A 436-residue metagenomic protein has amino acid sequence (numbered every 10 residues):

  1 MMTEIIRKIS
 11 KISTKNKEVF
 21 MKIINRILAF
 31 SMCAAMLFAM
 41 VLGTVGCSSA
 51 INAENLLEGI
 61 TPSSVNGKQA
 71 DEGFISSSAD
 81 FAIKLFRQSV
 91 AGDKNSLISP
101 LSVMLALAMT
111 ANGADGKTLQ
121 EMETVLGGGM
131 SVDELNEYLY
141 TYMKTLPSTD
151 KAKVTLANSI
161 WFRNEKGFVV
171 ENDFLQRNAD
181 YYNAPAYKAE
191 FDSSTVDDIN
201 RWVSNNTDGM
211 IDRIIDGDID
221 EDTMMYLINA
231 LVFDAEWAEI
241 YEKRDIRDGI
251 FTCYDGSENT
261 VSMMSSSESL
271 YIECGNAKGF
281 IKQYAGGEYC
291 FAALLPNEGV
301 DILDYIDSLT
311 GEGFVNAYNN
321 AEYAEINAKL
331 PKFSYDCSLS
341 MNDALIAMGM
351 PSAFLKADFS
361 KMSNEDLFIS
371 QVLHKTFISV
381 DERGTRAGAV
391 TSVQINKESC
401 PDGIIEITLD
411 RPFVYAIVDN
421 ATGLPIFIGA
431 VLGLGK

Functional and structural regions predicted by a protein language model:
M1-F20: Short, Lys/Arg-enriched N-terminal segments with co-localized hydrophobic residues within the first ~10-30 amino acids
K17-F191: Detector for small/aliphatic-rich hydrophobic stretches
N52, D93, V132-G299, D304 (+1 more regions): Non-catalytic, conformational "gating/processing" segments within enzyme and secreted inhibitor domains
I75-L85, T385-I404: Short, positively charged
D115, D307-E312: Residues that cap or delimit alpha-helices
L227, K278-L294, P401-K436: Extended hydrophobic
G311-F314, L345: C-terminal, non-catalytic macromolecule-binding modules
